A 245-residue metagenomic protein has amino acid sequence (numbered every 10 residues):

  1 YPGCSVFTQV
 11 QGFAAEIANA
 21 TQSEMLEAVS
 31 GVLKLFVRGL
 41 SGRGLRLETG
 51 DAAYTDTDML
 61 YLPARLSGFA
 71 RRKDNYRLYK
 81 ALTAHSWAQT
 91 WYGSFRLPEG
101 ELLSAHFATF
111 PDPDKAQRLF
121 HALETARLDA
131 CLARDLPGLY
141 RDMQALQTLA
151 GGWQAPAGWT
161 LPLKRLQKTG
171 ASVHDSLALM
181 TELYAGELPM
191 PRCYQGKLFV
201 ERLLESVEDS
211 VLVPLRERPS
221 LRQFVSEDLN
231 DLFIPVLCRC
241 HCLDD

Functional and structural regions predicted by a protein language model:
Y1-E205, V213-R216, R222-V225, C238: Basic/hydrophobic alpha-helical interface regions
L229-L232: Long, charged, helix-prone linker segments
I234-D245: Segments forming glycine/polar-rich beta-alpha architectures that bind adenosine-containing cofactors
